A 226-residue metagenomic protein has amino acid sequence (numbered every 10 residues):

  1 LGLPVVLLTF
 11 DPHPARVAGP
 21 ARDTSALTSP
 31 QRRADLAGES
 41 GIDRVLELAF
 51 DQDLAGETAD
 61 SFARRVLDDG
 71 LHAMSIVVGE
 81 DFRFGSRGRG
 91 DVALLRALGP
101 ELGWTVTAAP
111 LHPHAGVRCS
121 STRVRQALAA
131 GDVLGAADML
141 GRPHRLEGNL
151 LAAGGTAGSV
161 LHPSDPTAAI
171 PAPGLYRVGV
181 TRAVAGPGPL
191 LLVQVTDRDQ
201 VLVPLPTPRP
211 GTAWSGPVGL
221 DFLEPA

Functional and structural regions predicted by a protein language model:
L1, L8, A37, I76 (+2 more regions): Intrinsic structural disorder
L1-D68: Core alpha/beta nucleotide-donor-binding catalytic domains of modification enzymes
V5, S75, V218-D221: Hydrophobic beta-strand segments of well-ordered beta-sheets in folded domains
G19-R22, F50-D53, Q126, L151-T156 (+1 more regions): Short linear motifs at secondary-structure transitions and domain/linker junctions
P20, V45, A49-F50, V78 (+3 more regions): A near-ubiquitous, low-amplitude feature marking generic local secondary-structure context
A55-G158: Classical nucleotidyltransferase
L151-A226: Phosphate/ribose-recognition catalytic cores of enzymes acting on nucleotide-derived substrates
